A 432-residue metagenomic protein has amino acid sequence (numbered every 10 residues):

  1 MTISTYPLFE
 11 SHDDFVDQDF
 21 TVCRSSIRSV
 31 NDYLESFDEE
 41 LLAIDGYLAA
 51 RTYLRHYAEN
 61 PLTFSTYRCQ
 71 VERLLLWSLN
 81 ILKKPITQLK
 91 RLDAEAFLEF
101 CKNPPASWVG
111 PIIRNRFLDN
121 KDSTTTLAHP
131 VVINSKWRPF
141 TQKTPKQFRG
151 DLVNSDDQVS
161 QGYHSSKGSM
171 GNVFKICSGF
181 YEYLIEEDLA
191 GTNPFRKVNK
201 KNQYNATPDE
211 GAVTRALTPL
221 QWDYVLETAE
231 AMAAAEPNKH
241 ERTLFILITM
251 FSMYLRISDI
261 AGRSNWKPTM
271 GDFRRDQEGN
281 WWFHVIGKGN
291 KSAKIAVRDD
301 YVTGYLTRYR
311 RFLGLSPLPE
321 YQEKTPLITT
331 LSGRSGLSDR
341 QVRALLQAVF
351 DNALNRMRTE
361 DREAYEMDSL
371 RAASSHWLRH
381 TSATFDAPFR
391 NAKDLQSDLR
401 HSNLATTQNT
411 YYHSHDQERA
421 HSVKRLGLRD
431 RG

Functional and structural regions predicted by a protein language model:
Y47-S65, E72-A212, M232-A233: N-terminal core-binding DNA-recognition domain of tyrosine recombinases/integrases
H164-K167, Y224-I257: Basic, Lys/Arg- and aromatic-enriched nucleic-acid-binding interface segment
S178-E182, E241-A261, F283, F385: Short pre-functional
G262-R308, G314: Conserved tyrosine-mediated DNA breakage-rejoining catalytic core shared by Y-recombinases
G287-T307, E323-F350, A372-S374: C-terminal catalytic core of Y-nucleophile DNA break-rejoin enzymes
R343-S397, L404-A405: Short, basic (Lys/Arg/His-rich) helix/loop patches that form interaction surfaces in the mid-to-C-terminal regions
L399-K424: Catalytic-site neighborhood detector that most strongly recognizes the C-terminal catalytic loop/helix of tyrosine
R425-G432: C-terminal secondary-structure termini that scaffold catalytic or DNA-interacting sites
